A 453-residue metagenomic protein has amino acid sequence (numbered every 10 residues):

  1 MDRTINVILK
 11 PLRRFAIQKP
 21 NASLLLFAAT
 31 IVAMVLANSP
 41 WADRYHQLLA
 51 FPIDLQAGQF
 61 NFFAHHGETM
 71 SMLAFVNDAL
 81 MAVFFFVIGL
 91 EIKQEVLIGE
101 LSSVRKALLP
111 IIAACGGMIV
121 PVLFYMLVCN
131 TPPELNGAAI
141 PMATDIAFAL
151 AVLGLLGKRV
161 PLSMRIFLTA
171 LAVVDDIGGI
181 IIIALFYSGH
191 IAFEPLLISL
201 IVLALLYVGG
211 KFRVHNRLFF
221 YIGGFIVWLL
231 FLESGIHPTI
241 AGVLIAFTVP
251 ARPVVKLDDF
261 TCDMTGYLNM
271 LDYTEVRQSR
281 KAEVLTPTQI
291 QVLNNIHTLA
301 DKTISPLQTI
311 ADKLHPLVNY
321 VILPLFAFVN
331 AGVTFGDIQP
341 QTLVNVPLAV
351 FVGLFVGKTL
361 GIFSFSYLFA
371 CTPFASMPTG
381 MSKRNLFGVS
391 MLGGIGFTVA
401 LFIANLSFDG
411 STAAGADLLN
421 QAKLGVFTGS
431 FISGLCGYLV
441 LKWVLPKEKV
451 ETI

Functional and structural regions predicted by a protein language model:
D2-Q18, N216-G223, A241-G380, E448-I453: Predominantly late transmembrane helices and immediately cytosolic-facing juxtamembrane segments
L9-R13, F86-S102, L150-P161, A204-H215 (+2 more regions): C-terminal ends of transmembrane helices
L25-N38, F84-L90, V120-V122, V202-Y207 (+5 more regions): Hydrophobic core segments of alpha-helical transmembrane domains in multi-pass membrane transport and ion-translocation
L36-L48, F60-S71, V87-S103, I119-A139: Transmembrane alpha-helix boundary signature
F62-H65, T69, A74-I98, L317-D337 (+4 more regions): Hydrophobic transmembrane alpha-helices of secondary-active transporters and Na+-translocating membrane complexes
A74-F85, P133-A147, S188-I201, T239 (+1 more regions): Structural signature of hydrophobic alpha-helical transmembrane segments
E95-L123, A192-I201, F335-G357, K383 (+2 more regions): Entry/N-cap segments of selected transmembrane alpha helices and their immediately preceding amphipathic helices
L153-N269: Functional cores that coordinate and move charged inorganic groups
